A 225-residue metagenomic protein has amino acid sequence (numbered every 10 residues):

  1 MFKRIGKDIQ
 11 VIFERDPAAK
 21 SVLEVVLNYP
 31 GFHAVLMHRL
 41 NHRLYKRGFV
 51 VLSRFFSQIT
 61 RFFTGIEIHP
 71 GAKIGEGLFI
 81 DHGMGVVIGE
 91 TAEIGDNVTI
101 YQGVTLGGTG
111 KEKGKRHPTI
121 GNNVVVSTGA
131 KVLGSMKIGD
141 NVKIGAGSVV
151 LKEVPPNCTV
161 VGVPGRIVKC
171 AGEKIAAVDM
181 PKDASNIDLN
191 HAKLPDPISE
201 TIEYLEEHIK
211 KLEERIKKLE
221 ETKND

Functional and structural regions predicted by a protein language model:
M1-I59, I175-D225: Terminal amphipathic alpha-helical/low-complexity segments used for targeting or macromolecular assembly
R61-V168, E173: Structural signal for interior beta-strand "rungs" in well-ordered beta-sheet cores of soluble enzyme domains
